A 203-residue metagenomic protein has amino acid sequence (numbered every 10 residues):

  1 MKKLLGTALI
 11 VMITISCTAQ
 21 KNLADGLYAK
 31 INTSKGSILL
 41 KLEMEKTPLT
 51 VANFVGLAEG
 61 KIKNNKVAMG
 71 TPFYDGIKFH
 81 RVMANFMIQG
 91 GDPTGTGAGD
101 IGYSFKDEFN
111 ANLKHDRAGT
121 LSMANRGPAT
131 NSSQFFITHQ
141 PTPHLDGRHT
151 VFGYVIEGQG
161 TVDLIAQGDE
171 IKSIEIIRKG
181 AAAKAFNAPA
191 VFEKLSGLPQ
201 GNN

Functional and structural regions predicted by a protein language model:
L4-I13: Sec-dependent N-terminal signal peptides
M12, C17-N203: Cyclophilin-like peptidyl-prolyl cis-trans isomerases
